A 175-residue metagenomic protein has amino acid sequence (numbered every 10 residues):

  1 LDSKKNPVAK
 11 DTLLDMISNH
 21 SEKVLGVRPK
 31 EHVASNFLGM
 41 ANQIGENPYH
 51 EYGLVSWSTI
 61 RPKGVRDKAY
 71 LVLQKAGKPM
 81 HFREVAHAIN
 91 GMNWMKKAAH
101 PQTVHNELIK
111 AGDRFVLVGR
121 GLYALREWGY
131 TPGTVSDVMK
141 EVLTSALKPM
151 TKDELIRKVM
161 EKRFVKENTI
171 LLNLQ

Functional and structural regions predicted by a protein language model:
L1-Q175: C-terminal non-catalytic scaffold/interaction domains in large multidomain proteins
